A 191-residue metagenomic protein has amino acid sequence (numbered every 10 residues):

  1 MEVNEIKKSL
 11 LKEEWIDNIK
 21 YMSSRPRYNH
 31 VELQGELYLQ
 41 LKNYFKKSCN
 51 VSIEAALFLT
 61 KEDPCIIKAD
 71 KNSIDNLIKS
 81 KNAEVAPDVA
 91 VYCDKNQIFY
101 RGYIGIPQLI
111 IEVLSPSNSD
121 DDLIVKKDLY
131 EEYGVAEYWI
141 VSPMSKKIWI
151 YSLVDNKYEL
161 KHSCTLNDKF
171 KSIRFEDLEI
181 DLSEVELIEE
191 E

Functional and structural regions predicted by a protein language model:
M1-E191: Gly/Pro/Ser/Thr-rich low-complexity, intrinsically disordered segments predominantly at protein N-termini
